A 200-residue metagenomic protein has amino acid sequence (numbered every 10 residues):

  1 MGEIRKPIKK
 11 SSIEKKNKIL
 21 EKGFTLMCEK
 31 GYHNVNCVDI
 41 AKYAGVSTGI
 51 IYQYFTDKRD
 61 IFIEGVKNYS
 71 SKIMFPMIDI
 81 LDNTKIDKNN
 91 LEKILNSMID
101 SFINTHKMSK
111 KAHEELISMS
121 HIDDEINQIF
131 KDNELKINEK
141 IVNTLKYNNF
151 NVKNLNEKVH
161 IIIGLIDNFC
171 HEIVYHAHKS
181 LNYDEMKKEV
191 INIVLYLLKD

Functional and structural regions predicted by a protein language model:
M1-E14: N-terminal intrinsically disordered/low-complexity leader segments
E14, K18, K22, L26-D60 (+1 more regions): Helix-turn-helix
C37, K67-I73: Short, basic, alpha-helical segments at the C-terminal edge of helix-turn-helix-like DNA-binding modules
I63-Y69, I129, N133: Alpha-helical DNA-contacting segments of helix-turn-helix folds
E64, D79-M108, N149-V152, I162: Hydrophobic alpha-helical connector segments
T84, H121-D124, E134-V159, D200: Hydrophobic alpha-helical bundle segments that form small-molecule/ligand-binding pockets
K107-I137: Short secondary-structure transition hinges
E114-L116, Y147-I193: Hydrophobic/aromatic-rich alpha-helical bundle segments in the mid-to-C-terminal region
